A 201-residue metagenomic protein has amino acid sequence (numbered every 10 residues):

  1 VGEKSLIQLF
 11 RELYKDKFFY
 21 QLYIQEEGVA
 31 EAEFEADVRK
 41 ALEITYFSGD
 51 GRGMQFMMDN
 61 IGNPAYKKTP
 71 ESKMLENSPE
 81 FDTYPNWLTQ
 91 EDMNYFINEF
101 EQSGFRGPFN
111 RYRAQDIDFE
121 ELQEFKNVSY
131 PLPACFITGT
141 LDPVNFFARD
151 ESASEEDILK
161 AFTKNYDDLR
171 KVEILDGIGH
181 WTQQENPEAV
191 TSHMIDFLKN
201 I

Functional and structural regions predicted by a protein language model:
V1-R170, I174: Flexible "cap/lid" subdomain of the alpha/beta-hydrolase fold that forms the substrate-access gate
N165-I201: Catalytic active-site module of serine/aspartate enzymes centered on a nucleophile-bearing elbow/loop
